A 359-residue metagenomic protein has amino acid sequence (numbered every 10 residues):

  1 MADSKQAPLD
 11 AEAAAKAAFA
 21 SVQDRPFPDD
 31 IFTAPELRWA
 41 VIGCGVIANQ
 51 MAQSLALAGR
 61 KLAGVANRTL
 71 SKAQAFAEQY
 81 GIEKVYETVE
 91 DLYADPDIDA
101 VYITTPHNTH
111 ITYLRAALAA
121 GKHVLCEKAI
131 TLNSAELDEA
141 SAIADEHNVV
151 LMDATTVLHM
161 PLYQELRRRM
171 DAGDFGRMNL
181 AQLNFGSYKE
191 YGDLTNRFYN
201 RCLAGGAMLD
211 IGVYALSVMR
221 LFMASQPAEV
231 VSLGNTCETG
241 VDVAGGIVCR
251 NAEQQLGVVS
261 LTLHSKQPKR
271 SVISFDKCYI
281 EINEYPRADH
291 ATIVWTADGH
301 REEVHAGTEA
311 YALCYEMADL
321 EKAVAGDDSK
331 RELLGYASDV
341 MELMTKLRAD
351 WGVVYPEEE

Functional and structural regions predicted by a protein language model:
M1-T33, A100-Y102, A252, D319-E359: C-terminal helix-rich "cap/oligomerization" subdomain common to oxidoreductases
A2-Y80: N-terminal Rossmann-like dinucleotide-binding module
M51, T69, Y80-A142: Beta-loop-alpha module in the N-terminal Rossmann-like domain of NAD(P)-dependent dehydrogenases, especially those
C126, L151-D153, I282: Hydrophobic residues in well-ordered beta-strands that form the structural core
E139-T156, R177-A181: Rossmann-fold dehydrogenase core element
V157-V230, E238: Predominantly a Rossmann-like dinucleotide-binding segment in NAD(P)-dependent oxidoreductases
N235-D242, N251-E321, D328-G335: NAD(P)-dinucleotide binding in Rossmann-like oxidoreductases
